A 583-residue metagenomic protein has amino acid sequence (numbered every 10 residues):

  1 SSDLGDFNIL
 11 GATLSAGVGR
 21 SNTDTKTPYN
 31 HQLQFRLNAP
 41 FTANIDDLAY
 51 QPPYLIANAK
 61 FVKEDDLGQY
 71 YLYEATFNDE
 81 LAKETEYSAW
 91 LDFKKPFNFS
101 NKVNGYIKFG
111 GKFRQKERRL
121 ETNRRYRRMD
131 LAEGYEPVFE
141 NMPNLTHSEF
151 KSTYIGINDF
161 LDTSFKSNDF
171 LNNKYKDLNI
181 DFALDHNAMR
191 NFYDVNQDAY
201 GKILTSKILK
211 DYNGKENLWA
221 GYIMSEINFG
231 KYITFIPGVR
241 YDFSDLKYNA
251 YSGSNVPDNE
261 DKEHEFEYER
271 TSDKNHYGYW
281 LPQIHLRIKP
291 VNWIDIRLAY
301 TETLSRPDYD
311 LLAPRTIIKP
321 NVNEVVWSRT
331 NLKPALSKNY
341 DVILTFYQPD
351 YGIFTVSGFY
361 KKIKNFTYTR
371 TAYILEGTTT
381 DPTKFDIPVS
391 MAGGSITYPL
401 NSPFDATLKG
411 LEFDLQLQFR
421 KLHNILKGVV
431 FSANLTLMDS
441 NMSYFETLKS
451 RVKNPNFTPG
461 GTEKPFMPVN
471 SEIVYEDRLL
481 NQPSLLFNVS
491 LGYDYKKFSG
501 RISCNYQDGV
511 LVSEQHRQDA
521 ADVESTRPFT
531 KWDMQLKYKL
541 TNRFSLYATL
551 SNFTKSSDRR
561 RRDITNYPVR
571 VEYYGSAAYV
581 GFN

Functional and structural regions predicted by a protein language model:
L4-T13, F97-I107, T122, F229-I233 (+5 more regions): Short loop/turn motifs that connect adjacent beta-strands in outer-membrane beta-barrel proteins
L10-A16, G105-G111, F235-V239, P282 (+9 more regions): Transmembrane beta-strands of outer-membrane beta-barrel proteins
V18-D24, L81, T85-Y87, K95-F97 (+11 more regions): Transmembrane beta-strands of outer-membrane beta-barrel pores
R20-P40, E117-E133, I203, L246-N255 (+8 more regions): Outer-membrane beta-barrel and related beta-rich outer-membrane complex signature in Gram-negative bacteria
T42-Y73, G134-K210, I374-N401, T458-V474: Flexible glycine-rich, low-complexity coil/linker segments exposed to the extracellular/periplasmic environment
L131, Y135, K364, N505-H516 (+1 more regions): C-terminal beta-signal and adjacent terminal beta-strands/loops of Gram-negative outer-membrane beta-barrel proteins
G214-E216, N275, L304-I363, P382-Q418 (+3 more regions): Outer-membrane beta-barrel signature, preferentially recognizing the C-terminal barrel domain of Gram-negative
Y360-K362, T379-E514: Gram-negative outer-membrane beta-barrel transporters
